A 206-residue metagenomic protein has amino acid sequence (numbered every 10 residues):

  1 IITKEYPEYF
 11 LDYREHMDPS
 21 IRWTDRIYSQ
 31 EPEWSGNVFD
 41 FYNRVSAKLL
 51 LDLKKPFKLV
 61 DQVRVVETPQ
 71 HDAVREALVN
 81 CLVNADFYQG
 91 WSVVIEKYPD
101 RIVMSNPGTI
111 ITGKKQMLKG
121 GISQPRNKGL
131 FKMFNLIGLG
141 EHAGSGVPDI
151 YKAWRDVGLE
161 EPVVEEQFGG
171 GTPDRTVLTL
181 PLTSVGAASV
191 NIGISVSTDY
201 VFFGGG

Functional and structural regions predicted by a protein language model:
I1-G206: C-terminal regulatory or interaction extensions
